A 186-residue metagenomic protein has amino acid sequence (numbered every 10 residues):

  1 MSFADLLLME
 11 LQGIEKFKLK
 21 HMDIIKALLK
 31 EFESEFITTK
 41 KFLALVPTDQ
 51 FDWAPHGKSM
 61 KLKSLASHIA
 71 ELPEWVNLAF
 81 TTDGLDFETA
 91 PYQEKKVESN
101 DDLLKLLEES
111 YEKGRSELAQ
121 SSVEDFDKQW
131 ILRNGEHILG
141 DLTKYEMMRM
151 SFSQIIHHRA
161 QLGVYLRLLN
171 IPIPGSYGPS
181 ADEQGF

Functional and structural regions predicted by a protein language model:
D5-L7, L11-H21: Short, Lys/Arg-enriched N-terminal segments with co-localized hydrophobic residues within the first ~10-30 amino acids
H21-E31: Extreme N-terminal tail/first-helix region
I24-I25, V46-P47, E98-N100, E146-R149: A short, structure-level motif marking secondary-structure boundaries and short turns
L29-L43, Q50-Q93, L132-F186: Short, contiguous alpha-helical
S34, K41, L45, E109-S116 (+2 more regions): A generic structural signal for well-ordered alpha-helical segments enriched in polar/charged residues
L85-S121: Helix-adjacent hinge/juxtasegments
Q120-G135: Acidic catalytic patch
